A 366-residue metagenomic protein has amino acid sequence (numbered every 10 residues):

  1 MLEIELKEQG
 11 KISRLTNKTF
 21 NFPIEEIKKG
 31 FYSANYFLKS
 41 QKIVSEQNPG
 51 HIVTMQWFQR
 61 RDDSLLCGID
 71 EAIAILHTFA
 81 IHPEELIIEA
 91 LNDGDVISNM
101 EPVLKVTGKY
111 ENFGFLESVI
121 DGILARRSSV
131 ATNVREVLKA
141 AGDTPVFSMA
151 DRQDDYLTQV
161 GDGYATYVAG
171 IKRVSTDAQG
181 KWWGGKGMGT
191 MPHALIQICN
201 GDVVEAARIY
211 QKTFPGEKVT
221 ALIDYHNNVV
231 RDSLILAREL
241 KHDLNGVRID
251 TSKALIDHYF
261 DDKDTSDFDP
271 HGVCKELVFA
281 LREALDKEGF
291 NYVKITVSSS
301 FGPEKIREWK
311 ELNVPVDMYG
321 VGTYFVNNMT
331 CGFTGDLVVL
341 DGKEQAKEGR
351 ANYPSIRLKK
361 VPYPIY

Functional and structural regions predicted by a protein language model:
M1-F214, D243, N327-Y366: Ordered alpha/beta subdomains of enzyme catalytic regions
E8, A194-Y366: Glycine-rich phosphate/ribose-binding loops and adjacent secondary-structure elements that form binding surfaces
